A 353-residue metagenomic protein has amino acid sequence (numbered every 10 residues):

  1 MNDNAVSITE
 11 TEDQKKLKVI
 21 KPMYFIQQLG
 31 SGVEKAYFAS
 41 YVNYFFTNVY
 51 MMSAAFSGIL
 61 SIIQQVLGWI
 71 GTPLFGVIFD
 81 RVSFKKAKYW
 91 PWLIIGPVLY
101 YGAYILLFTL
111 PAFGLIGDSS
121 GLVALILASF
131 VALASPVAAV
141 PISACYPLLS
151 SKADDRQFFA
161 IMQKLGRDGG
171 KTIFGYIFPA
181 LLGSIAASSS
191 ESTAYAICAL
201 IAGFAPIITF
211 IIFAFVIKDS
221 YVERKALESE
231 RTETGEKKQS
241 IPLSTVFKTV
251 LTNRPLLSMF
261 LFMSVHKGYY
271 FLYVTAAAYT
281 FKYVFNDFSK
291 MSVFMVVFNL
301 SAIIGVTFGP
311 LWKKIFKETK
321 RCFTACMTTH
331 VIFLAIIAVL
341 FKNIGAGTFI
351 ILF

Functional and structural regions predicted by a protein language model:
D3-F353: Membrane-embedded alpha-helical bundles of multi-pass transporters/translocases, especially carrier/permease families
